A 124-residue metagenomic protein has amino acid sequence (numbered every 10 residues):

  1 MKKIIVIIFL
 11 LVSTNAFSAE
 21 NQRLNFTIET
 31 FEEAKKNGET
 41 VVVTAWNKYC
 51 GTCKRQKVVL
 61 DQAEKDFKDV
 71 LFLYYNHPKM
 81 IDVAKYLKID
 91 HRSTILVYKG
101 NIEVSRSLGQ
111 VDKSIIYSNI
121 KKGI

Functional and structural regions predicted by a protein language model:
I4-S13: Sec-dependent N-terminal signal peptides
L10, F17-G38, Y117-I124: N-terminal leader/targeting and pre-domain segments
F26, A45, E64, K68-D82: Thiol-based oxidoreductase modules, predominantly thioredoxin-like and allied folds used for disulfide exchange
K36-K48: Short active-site neighborhood of thiol/selenol oxidoreductases, capturing the structured segment around
A45, C50-C53, I95: The canonical Cys-X-X-Cys-His
T52-D66: Typically the conserved alpha-helix immediately C-terminal to a functionally engaged Cys/Sec in thioredoxin-like
L87-L96: Structural micro-motif
K99-I124: Non-catalytic, surface beta->alpha helical segment in thiol-disulfide oxidoreductase systems
